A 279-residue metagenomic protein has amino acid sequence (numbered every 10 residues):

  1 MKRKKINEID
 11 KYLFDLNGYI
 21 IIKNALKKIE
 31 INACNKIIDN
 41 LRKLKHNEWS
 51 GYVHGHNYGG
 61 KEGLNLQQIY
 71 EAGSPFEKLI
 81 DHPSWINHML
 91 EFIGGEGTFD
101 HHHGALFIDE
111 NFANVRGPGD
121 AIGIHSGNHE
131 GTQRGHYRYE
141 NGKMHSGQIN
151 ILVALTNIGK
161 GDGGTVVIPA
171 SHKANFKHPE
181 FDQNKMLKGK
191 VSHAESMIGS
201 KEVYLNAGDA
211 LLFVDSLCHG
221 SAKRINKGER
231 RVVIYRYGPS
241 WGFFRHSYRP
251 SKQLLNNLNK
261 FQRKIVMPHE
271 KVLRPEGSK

Functional and structural regions predicted by a protein language model:
M1-L16, K23-H136: Non-heme Fe(II)-dependent double-stranded beta-helix
Y19, E110, S146-L152, D162 (+3 more regions): Extracellular structured ligand-interaction cores
L26-K28, A113-N114, H129, I158-K160 (+3 more regions): Short, solvent-exposed loop/turn segments at secondary-structure junctions
L44, S50, F181, A207-L212 (+1 more regions): Non-heme Fe(II)/2-oxoglutarate
G117, S126-N128, I149-N157, P169: Short, structured patches in soluble enzyme cores that scaffold and shape functional sites
I122-G127, Q133-Y137, G161-A170, F176-E180 (+1 more regions): A short secondary-structure junction signal
R134-N141, I198-G199: Short, P/G- and charge-enriched loop/turn segments at secondary-structure junctions
H145-Q148, I158-C218: Double-stranded beta-helix
